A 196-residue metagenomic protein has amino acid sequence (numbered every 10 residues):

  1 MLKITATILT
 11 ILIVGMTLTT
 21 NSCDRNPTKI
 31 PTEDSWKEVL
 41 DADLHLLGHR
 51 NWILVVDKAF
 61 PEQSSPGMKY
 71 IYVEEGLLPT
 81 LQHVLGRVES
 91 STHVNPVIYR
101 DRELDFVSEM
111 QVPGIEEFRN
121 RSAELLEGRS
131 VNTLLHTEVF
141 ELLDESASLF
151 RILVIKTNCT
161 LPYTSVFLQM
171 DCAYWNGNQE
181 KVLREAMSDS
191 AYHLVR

Functional and structural regions predicted by a protein language model:
M1-I8: Bacterial N-terminal signal peptides that target proteins for export
I8-T17: Bacterial N-terminal signal peptides
W36, N51-V88, E180-R184, Y192-R196: Conserved mixed alpha/beta catalytic, RNA-binding, or beta-rich assembly cores of soluble enzyme, regulatory
P61-E62, Y70-P96, E116-T133: Feature captures the catalytic cores and cofactor-binding loops of soluble hydro-lyases/lyases that act on carboxylate
Q111-R196: Glycine-rich, aromatic-bearing surface loops/beta-hairpins
